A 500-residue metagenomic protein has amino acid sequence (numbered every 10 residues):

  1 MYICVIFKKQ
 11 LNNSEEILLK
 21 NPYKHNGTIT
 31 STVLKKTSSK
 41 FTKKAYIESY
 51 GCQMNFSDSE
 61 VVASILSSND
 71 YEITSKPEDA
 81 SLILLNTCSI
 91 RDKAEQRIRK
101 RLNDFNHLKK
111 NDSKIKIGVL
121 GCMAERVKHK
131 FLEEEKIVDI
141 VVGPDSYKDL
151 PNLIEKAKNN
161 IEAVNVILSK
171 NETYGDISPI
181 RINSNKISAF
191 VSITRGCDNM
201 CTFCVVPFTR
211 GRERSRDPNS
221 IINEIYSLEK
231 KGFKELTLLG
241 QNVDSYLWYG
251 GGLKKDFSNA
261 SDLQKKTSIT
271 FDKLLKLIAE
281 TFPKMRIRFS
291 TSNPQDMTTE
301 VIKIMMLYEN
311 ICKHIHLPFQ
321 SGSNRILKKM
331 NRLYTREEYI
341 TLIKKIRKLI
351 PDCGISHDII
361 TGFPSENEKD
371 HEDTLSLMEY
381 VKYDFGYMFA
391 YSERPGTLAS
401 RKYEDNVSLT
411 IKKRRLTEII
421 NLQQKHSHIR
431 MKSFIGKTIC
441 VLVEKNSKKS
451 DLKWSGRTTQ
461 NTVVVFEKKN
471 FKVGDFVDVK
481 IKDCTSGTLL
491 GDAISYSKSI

Functional and structural regions predicted by a protein language model:
C4-Y246, T270, E337-K348, E372 (+5 more regions): Proteins enriched for Cys/Gly/acidic motifs involved in redox and nucleic-acid/cofactor modification
V5-L19, L34, A399-I500: Terminal RNA-binding accessory module
I117-G121, R126, K230-E368, E379: Conserved SAM/AdoMet-binding glycine-rich loop
K148, N199, D244, Q295 (+3 more regions): Glycine-centered loop/turn positions within well-structured domains that cap or flank conserved ligand/cofactor-binding
N183-I187, C197-N199, I311, S321 (+5 more regions): Short flexible coil/turn linkers enriched for glycine and charged/polar residues that connect secondary-structure
C201, I221, L238, F289 (+7 more regions): Conserved, mostly hydrophobic/aromatic
G240, T291-N293, F319-S321, H357-T361 (+6 more regions): Active-site proximal loops enriched in glycine and acidic residues that flank catalytic Cys/His/Asp and coordinate
